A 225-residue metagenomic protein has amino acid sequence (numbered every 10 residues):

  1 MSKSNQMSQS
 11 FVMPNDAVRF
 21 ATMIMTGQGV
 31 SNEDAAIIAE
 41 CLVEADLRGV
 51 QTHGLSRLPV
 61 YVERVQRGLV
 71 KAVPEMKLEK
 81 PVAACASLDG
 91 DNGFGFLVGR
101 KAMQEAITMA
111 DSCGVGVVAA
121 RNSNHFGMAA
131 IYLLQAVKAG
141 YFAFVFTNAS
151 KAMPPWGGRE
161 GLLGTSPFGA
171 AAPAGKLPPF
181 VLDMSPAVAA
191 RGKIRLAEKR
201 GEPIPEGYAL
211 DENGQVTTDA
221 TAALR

Functional and structural regions predicted by a protein language model:
S2-Q28: Generic N-terminal amphipathic, Lys/Arg-enriched alpha-helix
T26-G29, L47-Q51: N-terminal and secondary-structure boundary signal
N32-V43: Short, well-structured alpha-helical segments
G54-I107: Active-site cofactor/substrate anionic-group-binding motifs, chiefly glycine- and Lys/Arg-rich phosphate-binding loops
S87-G175, V181: A generic, well-ordered mixed alpha/beta core segment in the N-terminal half of proteins
M153-L224: Phosphate/diphosphate-binding glycine-rich loops and adjacent basic-rich segments that engage nucleotide
